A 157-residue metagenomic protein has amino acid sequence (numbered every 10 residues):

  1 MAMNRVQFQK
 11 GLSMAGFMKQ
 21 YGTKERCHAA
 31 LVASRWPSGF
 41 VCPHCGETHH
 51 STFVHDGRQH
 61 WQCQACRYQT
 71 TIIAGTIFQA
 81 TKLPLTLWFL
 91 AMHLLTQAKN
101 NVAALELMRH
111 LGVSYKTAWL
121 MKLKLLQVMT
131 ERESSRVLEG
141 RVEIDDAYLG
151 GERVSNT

Functional and structural regions predicted by a protein language model:
M1-T157: Residue-level recognition of single "structural anchor" positions that define or cap local secondary structure
